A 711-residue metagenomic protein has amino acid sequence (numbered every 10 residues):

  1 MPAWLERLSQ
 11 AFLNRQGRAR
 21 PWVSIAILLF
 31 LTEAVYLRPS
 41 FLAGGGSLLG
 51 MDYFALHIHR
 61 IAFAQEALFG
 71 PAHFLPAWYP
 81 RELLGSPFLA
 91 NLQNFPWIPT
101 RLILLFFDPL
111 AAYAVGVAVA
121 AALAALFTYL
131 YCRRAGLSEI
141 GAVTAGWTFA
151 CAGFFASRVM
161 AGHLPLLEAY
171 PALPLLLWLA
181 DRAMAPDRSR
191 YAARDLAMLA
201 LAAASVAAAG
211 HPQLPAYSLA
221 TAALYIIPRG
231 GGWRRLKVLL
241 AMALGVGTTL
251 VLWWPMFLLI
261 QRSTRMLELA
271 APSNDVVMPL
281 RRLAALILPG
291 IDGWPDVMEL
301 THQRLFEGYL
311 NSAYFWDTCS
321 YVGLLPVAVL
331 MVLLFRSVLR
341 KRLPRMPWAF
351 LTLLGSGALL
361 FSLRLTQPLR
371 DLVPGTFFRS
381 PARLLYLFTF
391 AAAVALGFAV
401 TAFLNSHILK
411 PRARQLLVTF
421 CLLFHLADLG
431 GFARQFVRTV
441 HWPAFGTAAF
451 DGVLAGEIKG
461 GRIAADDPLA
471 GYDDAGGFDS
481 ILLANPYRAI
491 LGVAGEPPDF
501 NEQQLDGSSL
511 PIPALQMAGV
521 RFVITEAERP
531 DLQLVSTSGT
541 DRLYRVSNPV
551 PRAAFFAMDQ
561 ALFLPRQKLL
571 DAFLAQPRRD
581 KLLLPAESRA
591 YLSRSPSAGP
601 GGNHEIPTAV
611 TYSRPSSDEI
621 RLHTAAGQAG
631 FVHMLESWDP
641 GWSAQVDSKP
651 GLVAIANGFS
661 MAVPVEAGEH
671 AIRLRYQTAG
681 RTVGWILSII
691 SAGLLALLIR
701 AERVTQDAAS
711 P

Functional and structural regions predicted by a protein language model:
M1-R38, K237, R414-C421, G693-P711: Start-transfer (signal-anchor) and selected internal transmembrane alpha helices of multi-pass inner/ER membrane
L8-P87, I260-T264, A444, G452-D473 (+1 more regions): Hydrophobic alpha-helical membrane-insertion signals
L28-T32, A122-A135, E139-R229, V238-F257 (+3 more regions): Membrane-embedded helix bundles of polyisoprenyl
R38-A135, I140-A172, P289-Y314, A644 (+1 more regions): Active-site lumenal/periplasmic loops and adjacent helix-entry segments of GT-C-fold, multi-pass membrane
F54-F74, G247-F335, P381-A382: Periplasmic/ER-lumenal interhelical loops and adjacent helix-loop junctions in multi-pass membrane proteins
H57, R521, P530, K581 (+1 more regions): Active-site-proximal, structured, solvent-exposed surfaces of multi-pass membrane proteins that position macromolecular
A90-Q93, F424-F445, A449-V520, S538 (+3 more regions): Extracytoplasmic/lumenal acceptor-recognition loop(s) of multi-pass membrane glycoenzymes
G230-V238, V329-P368, I408-A413: Membrane-interface helix-loop-helix junctions at transmembrane boundaries of multi-pass membrane enzymes, predominantly
